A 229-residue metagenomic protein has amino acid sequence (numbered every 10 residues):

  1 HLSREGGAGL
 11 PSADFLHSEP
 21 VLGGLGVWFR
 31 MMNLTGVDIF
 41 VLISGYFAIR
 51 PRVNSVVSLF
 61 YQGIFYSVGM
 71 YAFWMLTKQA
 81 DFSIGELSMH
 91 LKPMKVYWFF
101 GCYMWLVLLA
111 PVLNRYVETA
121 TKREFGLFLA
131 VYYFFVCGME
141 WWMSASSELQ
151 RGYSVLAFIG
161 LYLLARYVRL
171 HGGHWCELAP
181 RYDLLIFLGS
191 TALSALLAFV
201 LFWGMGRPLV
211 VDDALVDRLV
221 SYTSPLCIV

Functional and structural regions predicted by a protein language model:
H1-V229: Alpha-helical transmembrane segments and their immediate juxtamembrane cytosolic regions
